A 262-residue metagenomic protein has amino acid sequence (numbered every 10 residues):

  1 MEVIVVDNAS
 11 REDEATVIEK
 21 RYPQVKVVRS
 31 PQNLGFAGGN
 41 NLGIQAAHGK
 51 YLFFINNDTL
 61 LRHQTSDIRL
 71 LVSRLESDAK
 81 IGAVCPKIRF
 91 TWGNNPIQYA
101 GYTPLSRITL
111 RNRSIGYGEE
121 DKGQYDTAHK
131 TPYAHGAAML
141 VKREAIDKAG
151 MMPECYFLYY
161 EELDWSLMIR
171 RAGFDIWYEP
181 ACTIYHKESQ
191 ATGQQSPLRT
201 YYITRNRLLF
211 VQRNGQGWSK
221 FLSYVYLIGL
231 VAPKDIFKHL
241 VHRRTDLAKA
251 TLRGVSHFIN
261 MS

Functional and structural regions predicted by a protein language model:
D7-T16, Q32: A conserved acidic beta->alpha catalytic loop
S30-A47, N57, H63, L70: Glycine-rich, basic loop-to-helix element that forms the pyrophosphate-binding segment of sugar-nucleotide handling
L52: Short aromatic/hydrophobic "clamp" motif used to bind/position activated sugar donors
L60-Y99, L105-R107: Conserved donor NDP-sugar-binding/catalytic core segment of glycosyltransferases
P104-P132: Short, flexible, basic/aromatic active-site loop/helix in glycosyltransferases
P132-T183: A short, conserved alpha-helix in the catalytic core of glycosyltransferases
R171, I176-P180, Y185-N206, V241-K249: Nucleotide-sugar-dependent glycosyltransferase catalytic core
L198-N206, Q216-S262: Non-catalytic, C-terminal membrane-associated alpha-helical segments of glycosyltransferases
